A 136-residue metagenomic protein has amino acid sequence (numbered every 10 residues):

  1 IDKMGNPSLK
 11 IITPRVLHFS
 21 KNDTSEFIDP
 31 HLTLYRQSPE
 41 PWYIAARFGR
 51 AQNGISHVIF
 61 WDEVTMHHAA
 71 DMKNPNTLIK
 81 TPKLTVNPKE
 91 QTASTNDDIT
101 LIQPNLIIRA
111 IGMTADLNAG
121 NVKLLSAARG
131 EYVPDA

Functional and structural regions predicted by a protein language model:
I1-A136: Mature-chain termini and adjacent capping regions
